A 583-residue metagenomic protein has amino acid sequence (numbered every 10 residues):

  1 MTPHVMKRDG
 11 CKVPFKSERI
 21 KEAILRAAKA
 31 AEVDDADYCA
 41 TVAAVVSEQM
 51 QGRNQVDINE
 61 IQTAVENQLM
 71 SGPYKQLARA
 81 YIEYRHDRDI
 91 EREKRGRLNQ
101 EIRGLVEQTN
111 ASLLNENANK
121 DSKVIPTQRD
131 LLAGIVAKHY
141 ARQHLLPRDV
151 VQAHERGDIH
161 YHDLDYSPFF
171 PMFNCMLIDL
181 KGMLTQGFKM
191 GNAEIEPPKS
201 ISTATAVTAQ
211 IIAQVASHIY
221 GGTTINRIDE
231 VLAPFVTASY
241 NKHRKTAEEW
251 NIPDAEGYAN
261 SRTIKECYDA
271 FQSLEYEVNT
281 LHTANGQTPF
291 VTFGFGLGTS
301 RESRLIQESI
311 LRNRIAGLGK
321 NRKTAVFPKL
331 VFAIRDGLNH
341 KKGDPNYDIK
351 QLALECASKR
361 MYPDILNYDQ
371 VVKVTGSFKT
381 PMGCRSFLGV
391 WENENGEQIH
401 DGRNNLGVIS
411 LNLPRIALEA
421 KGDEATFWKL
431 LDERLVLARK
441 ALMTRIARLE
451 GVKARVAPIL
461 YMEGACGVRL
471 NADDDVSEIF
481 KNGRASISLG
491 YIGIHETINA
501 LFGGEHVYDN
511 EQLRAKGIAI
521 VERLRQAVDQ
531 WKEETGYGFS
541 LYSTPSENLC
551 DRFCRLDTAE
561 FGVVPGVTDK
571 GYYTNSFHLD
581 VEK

Functional and structural regions predicted by a protein language model:
M1-S112: Charged, amphipathic alpha-helical regulatory modules used for macromolecular assembly or allosteric control
P3, V46-M50, V291-T292, E496-L501: Short, hydrophobic beta-strand segments
P14-F15, R484-S488: Short, conserved micro-motifs enriched in small and acidic residues
E22, A44, K440, I492 (+1 more regions): Generic structural signal for well-ordered, non-membrane alpha-helices
E91, L98-G483, G504-H506, N510-K583: Conserved catalytic cores of very large enzyme subunits
E230, I487-A500, E522: Contiguous, well-ordered alpha-helical segments that form the cores/surfaces of helical PPI scaffolds
